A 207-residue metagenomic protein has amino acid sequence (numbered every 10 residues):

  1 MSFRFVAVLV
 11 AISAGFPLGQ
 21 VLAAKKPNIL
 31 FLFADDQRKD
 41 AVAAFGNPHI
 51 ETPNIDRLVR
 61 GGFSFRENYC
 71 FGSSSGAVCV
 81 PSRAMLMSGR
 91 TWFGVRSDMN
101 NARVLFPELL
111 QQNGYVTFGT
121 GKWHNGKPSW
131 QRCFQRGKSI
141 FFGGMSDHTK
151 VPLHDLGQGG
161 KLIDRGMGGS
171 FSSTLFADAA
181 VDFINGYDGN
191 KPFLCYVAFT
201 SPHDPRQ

Functional and structural regions predicted by a protein language model:
M1-V8: Bacterial N-terminal signal peptides that target proteins for export
A14, G19-Q207: Formylglycine-dependent sulfatase
